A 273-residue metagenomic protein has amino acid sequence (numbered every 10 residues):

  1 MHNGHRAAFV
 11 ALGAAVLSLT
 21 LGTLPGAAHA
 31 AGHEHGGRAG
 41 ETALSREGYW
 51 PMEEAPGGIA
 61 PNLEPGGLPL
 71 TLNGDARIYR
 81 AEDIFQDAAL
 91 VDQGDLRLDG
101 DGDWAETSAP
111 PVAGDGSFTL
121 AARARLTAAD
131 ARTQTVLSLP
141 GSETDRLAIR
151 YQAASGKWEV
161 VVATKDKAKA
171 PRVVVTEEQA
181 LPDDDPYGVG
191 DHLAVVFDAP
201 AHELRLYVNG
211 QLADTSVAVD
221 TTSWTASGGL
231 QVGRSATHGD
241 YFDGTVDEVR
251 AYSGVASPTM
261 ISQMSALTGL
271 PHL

Functional and structural regions predicted by a protein language model:
H2-G13, L19, G26-G102, D214-V217 (+1 more regions): Extracytoplasmic low-complexity segments
A43-E47, P56-A60, D99-D166, E203 (+2 more regions): Extracellular glycan-recognition modules
G67-L68, L137-R146, V208-A213: Short edge-strand/loop segments of extracellular domains
T107-P110, T176-D184, V219-T221: Beta-strand-rich interaction surfaces with strong enrichment in secreted/lumenal proteins
D145-L147, A168-V174, L212-S216: Surface-exposed loop/edge segments in extracytoplasmic proteins
V160-H192: Short, aromatic/His-centered strand-loop micro-motif at the edge of beta-sheets
V189-R205: Localized edge beta-strand/strand-to-loop motifs within extracellular or lumenal beta-rich domains
S216-T245: Flexible glycan-contacting loops in extracellular carbohydrate-active proteins
